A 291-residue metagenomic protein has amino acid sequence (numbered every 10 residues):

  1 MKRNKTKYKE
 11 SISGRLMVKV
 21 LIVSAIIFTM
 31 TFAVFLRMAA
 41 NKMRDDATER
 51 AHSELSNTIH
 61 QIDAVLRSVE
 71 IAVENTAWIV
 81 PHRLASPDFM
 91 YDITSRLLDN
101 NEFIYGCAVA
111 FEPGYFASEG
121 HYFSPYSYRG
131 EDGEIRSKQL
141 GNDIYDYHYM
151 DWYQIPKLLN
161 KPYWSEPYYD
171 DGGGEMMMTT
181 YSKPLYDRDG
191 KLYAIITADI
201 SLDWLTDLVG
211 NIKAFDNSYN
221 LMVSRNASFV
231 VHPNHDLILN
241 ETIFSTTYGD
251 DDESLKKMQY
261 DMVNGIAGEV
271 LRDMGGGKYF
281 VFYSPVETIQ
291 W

Functional and structural regions predicted by a protein language model:
T6-N41, D45, E49-R50: Extreme N-terminal signal-anchor transmembrane helix of membrane signaling/transducer proteins, especially in bacteria
L36-H52, T58-V73, V80-D88: Membrane-proximal amphipathic alpha-helices that sit immediately adjacent to an N-terminal transmembrane/signal-anchor
A77-P81, T94-E102, K157, V209-A214: Short regulatory alpha-helical segment in sensory/regulatory domains of signaling proteins that mediates
D99-M176, F229-D251: Extracellular/periplasmic ligand-sensing ectodomains of membrane signal-transduction proteins
S118, H148, D187-R188, D203-I289: Intrinsic low-complexity, intrinsically disordered coil/linker regions enriched in small/polar and charged residues
Y163, G174-P184, G276-S284, W291: A short beta-strand signature within small-molecule sensing/ligand-binding domains used in signal transduction
K191, I196-A198: Sensory beta-strand/linker motifs that couple input domains to effectors
